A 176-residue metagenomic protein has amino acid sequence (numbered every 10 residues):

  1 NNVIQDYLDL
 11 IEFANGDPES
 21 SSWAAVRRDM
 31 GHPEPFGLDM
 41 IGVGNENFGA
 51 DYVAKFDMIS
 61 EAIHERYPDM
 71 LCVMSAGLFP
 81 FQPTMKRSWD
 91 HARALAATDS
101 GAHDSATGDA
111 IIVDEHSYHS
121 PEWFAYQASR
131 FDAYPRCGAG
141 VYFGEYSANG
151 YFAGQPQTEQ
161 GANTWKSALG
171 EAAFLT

Functional and structural regions predicted by a protein language model:
N1-R66, M70, M74, P80-R87: N-terminal catalytic cores of secreted or lumenal carbohydrate-active enzymes
A25-V26, Q82-A92, F124-R130, E171-F174: Short alpha-helical segments and helix-capping/turn motifs at coil-helix boundaries
H32-P33, G77-E122: Substrate-binding cleft/loops of secretory-pathway carbohydrate-active enzymes
G42-N47, A76-F79, S117-H119, E145-G150: Short, flexible loop/turn elements at secondary-structure junctions
E61-A62, P68-L71, S100-T176: Catalytic-core region of carbohydrate-active enzymes that cleave or remodel glycosidic bonds
